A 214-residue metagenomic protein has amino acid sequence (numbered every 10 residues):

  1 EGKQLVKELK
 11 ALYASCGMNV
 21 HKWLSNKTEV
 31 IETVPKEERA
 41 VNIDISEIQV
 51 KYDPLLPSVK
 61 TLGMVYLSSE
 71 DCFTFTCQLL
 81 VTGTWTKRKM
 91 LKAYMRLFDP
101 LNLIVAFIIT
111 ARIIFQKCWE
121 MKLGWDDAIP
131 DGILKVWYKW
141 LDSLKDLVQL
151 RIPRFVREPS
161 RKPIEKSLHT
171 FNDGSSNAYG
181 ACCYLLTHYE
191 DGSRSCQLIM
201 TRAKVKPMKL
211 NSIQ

Functional and structural regions predicted by a protein language model:
E1, H169, G174-Y179: Short acidic, Gly/Ser-rich segments with clustered Asp/Glu that frequently serve as metal-coordination loops in enzyme
E1, Y13, G17, W23-K27 (+2 more regions): Catalytic palm active-site di-aspartate
E1-C16, E29-R39: Catalytic palm subdomain of template-directed nucleic-acid polymerases, centered on the conserved carboxylate motif
Q4, A11-H21, L186-C196: Secondary-structure transition/capping motifs at alpha-helix termini and the adjoining loop/turn into the next element
Q4-K7, Q78, A111-R112, C182-Y184: Short coil/turn segments at secondary-structure boundaries
Y13, V50-K162, S167: C-terminal reverse transcriptase regions that engage the nucleic-acid substrate
W23-D53: Short, conserved micro-motifs composed of acidic
T187-Q214: A short, polar/acidic, helix/strand-boundary loop motif
